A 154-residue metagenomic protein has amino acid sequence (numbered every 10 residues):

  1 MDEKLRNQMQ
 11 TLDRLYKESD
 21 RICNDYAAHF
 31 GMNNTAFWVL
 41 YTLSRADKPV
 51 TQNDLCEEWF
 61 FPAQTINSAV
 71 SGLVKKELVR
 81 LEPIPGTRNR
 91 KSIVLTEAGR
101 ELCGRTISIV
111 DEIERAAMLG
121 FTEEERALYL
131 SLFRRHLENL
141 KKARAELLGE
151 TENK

Functional and structural regions predicted by a protein language model:
M1, E124-K154: C-terminal regulatory/oligomerization modules of transcriptional regulators
M1-F30: N-terminal leader segment of winged-helix/HTH proteins
A36-L40: Short alpha-helical "packing" element that flanks the helix-turn-helix/winged-helix DNA-binding module
A46-T51: Short capping segments at the starts of secondary-structure elements
Q52, W59: Helix-turn-helix DNA-binding elements, focusing on the entry/boundary residues of the two helices that contact DNA
S71-R134: Charged, amphipathic alpha-helical coiled-coil/dimerization segments
